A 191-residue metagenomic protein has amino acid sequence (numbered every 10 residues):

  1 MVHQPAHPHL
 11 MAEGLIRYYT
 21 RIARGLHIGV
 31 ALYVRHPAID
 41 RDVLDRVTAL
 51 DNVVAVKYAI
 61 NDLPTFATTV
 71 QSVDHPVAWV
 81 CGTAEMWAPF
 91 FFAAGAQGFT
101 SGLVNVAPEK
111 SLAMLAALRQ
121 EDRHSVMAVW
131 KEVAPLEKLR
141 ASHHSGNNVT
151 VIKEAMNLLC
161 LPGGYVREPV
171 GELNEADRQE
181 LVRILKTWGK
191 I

Functional and structural regions predicted by a protein language model:
M1-D40, G171, I191: Active-site beta->alpha loop and helix N-cap motifs at the rims of alpha/beta catalytic domains
Q4-E13, N52-V53, R119-D122, R167: Glycine-rich tight-turn/loop motif centered on a GG-T
R24-G25, H36-E137, A141-H144: Catalytic alpha/beta core domains of metabolic enzymes, predominantly
F92-A96, A134-V170: Conserved short secondary-structure transition element at the edge of the structured enzyme core that lines
A113, L118-Q120, G164-A176: Short alpha-helical "patches" and their helix-cap loops
L173-I191: Long, low-complexity C-terminal extensions of enzymes
